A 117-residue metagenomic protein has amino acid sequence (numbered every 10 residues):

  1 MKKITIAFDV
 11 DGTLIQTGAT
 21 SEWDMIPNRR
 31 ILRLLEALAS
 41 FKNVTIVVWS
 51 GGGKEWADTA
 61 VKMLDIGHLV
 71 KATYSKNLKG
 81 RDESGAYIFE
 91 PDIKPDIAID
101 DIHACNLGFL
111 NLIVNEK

Functional and structural regions predicted by a protein language model:
M1-K79: Alpha-helical substrate-recognition element adjacent to the catalytic core
K54-K117: C-terminal cap/substrate-recognition subdomain and adjoining C-terminal extension of metal-dependent phosphatase-like
